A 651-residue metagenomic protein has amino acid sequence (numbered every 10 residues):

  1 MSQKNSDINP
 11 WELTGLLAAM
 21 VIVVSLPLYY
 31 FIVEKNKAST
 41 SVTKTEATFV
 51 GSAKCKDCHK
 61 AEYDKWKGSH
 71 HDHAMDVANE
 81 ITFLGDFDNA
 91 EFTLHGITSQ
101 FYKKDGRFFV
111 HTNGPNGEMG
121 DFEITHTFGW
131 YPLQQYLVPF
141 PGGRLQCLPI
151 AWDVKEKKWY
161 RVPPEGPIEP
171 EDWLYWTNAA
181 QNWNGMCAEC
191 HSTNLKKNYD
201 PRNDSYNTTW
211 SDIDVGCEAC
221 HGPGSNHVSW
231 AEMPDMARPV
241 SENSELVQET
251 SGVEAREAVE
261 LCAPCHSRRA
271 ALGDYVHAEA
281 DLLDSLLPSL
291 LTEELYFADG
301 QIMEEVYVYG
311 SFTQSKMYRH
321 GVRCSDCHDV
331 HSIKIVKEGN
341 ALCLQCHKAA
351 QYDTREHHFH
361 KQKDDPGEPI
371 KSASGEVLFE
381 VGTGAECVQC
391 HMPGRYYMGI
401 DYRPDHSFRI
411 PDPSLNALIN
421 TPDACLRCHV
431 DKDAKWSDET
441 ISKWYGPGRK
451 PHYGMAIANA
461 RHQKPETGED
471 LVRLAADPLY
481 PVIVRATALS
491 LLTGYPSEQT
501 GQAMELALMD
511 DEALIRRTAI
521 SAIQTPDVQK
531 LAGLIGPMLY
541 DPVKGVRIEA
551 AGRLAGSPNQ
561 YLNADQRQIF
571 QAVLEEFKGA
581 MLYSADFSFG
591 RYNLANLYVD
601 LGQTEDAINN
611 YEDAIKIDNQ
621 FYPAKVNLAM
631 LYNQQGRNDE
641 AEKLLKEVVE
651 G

Functional and structural regions predicted by a protein language model:
V33-E34, A61-G129, L133-P141, C147-P149 (+5 more regions): Primarily the internal scaffold of c-type cytochrome electron-transfer domains, especially repeated/multiheme c-type
P465-A475, S497-M509, D527-L539, Y561-K578: Amphipathic alpha-helical scaffolding segments comprising HEAT/armadillo-like alpha-solenoid repeats
V482, A513, K544, S588-F589 (+1 more regions): Helix-start (N-cap) detector for alpha-helical repeat units in TPR-like alpha-solenoids, especially tetratricopeptide
T525, G556, D600, Q634-Q635: Register position in tetratricopeptide repeats
A580, D613-A614, E647-V648: Canonical positions in the second alpha-helix
R591-Y598, N610, K625-Y632, L644: TPR/Sel1-like alpha-solenoid repeat signature
